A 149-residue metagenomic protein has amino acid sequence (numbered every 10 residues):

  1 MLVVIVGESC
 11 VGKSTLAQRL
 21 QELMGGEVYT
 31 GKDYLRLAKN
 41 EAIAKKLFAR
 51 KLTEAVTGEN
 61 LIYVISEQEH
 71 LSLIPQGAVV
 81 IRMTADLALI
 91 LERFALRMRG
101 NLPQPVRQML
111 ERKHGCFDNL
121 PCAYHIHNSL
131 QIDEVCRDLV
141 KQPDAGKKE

Functional and structural regions predicted by a protein language model:
I5: Hydrophobic anchor at the beta1->P-loop junction of P-loop NTPases
E8: P-loop (Walker A) phosphate-binding loop of NTP-binding proteins
V11: ATP-binding Walker
S14: Walker A/P-loop
A17-E59: Conserved substrate/cofactor phosphate-moiety recognition/catalytic segment in nucleotide-dependent phosphotransferases
I65-H70: Short, polar loop motifs at secondary-structure junctions
Q76-L96: Conserved phosphate-donor/acceptor-positioning beta-strand/loop module used by diverse small-molecule
G100-E149: Small-molecule kinase domains that catalyze NTP-dependent phosphoryl transfer to phosphate-bearing small molecules
